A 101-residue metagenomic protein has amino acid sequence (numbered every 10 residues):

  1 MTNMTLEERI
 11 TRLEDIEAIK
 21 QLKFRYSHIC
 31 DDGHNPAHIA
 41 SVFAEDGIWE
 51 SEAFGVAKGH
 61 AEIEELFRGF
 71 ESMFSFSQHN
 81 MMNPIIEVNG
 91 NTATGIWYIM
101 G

Functional and structural regions predicted by a protein language model:
M1-P36, S41, E45: Short, low-complexity N-terminal intrinsically disordered segments enriched in polar/charged residues
N35-G101: A solvent-exposed, acidic/Ser-Thr-rich amphipathic alpha-helical stretch
